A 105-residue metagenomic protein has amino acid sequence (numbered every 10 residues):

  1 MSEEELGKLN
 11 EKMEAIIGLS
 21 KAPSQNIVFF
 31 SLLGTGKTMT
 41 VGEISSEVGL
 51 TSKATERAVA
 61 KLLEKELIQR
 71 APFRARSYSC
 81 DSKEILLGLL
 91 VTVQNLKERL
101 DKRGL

Functional and structural regions predicted by a protein language model:
S2, L87-L105: Amphipathic alpha-helical dimerization/coiled-coil segments that flank or bridge DNA-binding/regulatory modules
S2-G18: Short, Lys/Arg-enriched N-terminal segment that forms or immediately precedes the first helix of a structured domain
A15-Q25, T40, F73-N95: Short, cationic-aromatic polyanion-contact patches
N26-S31: Pre-recognition alpha-helix immediately N-terminal to the DNA-recognition helix within helix-turn-helix or winged-helix
L32-G36: Short helix-capping/hinge SLiMs at alpha-helix to coil transitions
E43-S46: A short acidic, leucine-rich amphipathic alpha-helix
G49-E64: Short amphipathic alpha-helical interaction segments
L63-F73: A short, conserved structural fragment
